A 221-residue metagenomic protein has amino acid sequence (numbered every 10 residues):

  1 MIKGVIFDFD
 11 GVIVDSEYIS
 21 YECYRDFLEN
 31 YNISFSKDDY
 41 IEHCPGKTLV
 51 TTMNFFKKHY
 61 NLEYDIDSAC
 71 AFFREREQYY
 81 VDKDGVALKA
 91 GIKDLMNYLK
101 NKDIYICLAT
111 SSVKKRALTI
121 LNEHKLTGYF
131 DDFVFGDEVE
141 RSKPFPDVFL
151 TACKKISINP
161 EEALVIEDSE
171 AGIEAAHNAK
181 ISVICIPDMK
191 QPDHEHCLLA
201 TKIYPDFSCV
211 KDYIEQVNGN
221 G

Functional and structural regions predicted by a protein language model:
M1-E42: Active-site neighborhood of HAD-like aspartate-dependent phosphohydrolases
M1-K3, N97-K100, V113-G221: Asp-based, Mg2+/Mn2+-dependent phosphohydrolase catalytic module
I13, L88, I106, T110 (+2 more regions): Conserved SAM-binding loop
Y21, R25, L49-N54, C70 (+2 more regions): An amphipathic alpha-helix signature
N30-N61, I66: Alpha-helical substrate-recognition element adjacent to the catalytic core
I33, I104, I181: Short phosphate-binding/catalytic loops that engage adenosine nucleotides
F56-D94: Metal-dependent phosphoesterase signature
V81-L108, K114, L118: Short, acidic loop-to-helix structural element flanking the phosphoryl-transfer center in phosphate-processing enzymes
